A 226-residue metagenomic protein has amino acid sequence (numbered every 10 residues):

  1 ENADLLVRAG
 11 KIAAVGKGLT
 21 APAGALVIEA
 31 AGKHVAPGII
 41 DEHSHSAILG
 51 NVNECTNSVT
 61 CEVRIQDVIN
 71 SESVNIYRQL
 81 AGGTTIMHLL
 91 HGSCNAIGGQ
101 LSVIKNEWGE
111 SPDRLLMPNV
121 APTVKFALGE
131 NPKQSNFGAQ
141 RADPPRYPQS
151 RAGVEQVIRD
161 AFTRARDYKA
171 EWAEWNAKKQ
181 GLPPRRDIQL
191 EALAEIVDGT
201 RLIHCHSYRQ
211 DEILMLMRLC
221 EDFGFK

Functional and structural regions predicted by a protein language model:
E1-A36: Histidine-rich, glycine-flanked metal-binding segment
A13, L19, S46, C94-N95 (+1 more regions): Glycine-rich nucleotide phosphate-binding loop and flanking beta-alpha elements of Rossmann-like dinucleotide-binding
A25-L26, C61, R201, F225: A structural micro-motif
V27, I39, H204: Short glycine-aspartate micro-motif
A30-S102, E110: Metal-associated gating/positioning segment near the N- to mid-region
L80-K226: Polyanionic/metal-chelating signatures
